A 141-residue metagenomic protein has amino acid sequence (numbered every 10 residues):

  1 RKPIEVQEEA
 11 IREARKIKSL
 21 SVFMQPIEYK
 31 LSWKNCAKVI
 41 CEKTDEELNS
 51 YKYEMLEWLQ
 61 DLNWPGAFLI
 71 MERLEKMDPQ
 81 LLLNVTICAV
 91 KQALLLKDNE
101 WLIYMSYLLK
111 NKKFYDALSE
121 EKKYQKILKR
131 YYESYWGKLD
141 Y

Functional and structural regions predicted by a protein language model:
K2-E5, P65, L82-Y141: Long, helix-rich interaction regions
E5-K16, W33-E46, E57-D61, P65-M77 (+2 more regions): Structural detector for internal amphipathic alpha-helices that build alpha-solenoid repeat scaffolds
K16-I27, D45-E57, P79-K91, F114-K126: Amphipathic alpha-helical scaffolding segments comprising HEAT/armadillo-like alpha-solenoid repeats
